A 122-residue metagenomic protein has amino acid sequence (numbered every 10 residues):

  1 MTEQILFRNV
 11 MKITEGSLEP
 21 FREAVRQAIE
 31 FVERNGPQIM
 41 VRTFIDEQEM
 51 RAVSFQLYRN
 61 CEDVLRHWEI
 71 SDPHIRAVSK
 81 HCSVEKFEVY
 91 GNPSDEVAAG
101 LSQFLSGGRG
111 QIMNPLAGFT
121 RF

Functional and structural regions predicted by a protein language model:
M1-A52, R59-I70, K80-F122: Short S/T/G/P-rich N-terminal loop/turn motif that feeds into the first structured element of a domain
D72-R76: A short, acidic, amphipathic alpha-helical segment used as a generic capping/interface helix at domain edges
